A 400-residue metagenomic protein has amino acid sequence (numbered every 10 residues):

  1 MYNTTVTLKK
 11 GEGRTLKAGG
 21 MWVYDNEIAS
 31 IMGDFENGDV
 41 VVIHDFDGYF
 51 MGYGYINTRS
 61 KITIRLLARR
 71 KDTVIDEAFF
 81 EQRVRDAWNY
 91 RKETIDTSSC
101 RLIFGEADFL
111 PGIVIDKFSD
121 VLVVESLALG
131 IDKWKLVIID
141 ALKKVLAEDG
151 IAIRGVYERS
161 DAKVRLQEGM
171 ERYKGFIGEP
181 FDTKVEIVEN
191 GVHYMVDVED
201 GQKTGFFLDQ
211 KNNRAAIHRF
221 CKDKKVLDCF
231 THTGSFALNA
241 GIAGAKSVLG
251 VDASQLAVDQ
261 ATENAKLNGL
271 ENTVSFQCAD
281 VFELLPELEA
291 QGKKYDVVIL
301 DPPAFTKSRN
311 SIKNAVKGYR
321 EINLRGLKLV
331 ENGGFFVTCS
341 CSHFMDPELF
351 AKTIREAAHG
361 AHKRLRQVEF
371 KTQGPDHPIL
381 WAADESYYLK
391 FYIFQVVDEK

Functional and structural regions predicted by a protein language model:
M1-S119: Non-catalytic accessory regions of SAM-dependent methyltransferases
I103-D116, K135-F207: Non-catalytic substrate-recognition/targeting regions of SAM-dependent transferases
D223-H232: Conserved class I S-adenosyl-L-methionine
T233-K246: Conserved SAM-binding loop of SAM-dependent methyltransferases across substrates and taxa, primarily the Class I
S247-D252: Conserved SAM-binding motif I beta-strand of class I
L256-I299: S-adenosyl-L-methionine
Y295-R325: Mobile active-site "lid"/loop adjacent to the S-adenosyl-L-methionine
E321, F335-K400: C-terminal catalytic and target-recognition region of SAM-dependent MTase-like enzymes, primarily methyltransferases
